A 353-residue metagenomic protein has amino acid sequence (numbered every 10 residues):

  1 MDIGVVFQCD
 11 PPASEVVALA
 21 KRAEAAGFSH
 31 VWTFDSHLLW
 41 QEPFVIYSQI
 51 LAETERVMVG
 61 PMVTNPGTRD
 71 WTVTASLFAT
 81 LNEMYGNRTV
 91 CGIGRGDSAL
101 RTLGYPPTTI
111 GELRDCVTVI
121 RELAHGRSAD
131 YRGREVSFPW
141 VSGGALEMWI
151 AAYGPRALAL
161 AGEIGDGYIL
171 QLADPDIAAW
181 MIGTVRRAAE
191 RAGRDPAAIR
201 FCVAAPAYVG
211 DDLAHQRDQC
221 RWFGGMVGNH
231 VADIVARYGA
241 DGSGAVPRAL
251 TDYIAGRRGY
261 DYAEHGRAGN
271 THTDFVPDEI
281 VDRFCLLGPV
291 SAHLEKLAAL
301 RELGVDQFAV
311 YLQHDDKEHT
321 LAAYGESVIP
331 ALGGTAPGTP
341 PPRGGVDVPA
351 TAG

Functional and structural regions predicted by a protein language model:
M1-M62, L146, P341-G353: N-terminal beta1-alpha1-beta2 module of alpha/beta enzyme domains
D2-S14, T64-T72, S142-Y153, A207-G210 (+1 more regions): Active-site mouth loops of central-metabolism enzymes
I3-F7, V31-T33, M58-M62, T89-I93 (+4 more regions): Hydrophobic faces of well-ordered beta-strands that scaffold small-molecule active sites in alpha/beta enzyme cores
P11-A23, L77, A152-L160, P289-A299: Short, acidic/polar
K21-A25, Y47-M58, F78-T89, G162 (+2 more regions): Acidic (Asp/Glu)-rich catalytic clusters
G27, I50, L81, I120 (+6 more regions): Conserved, mostly hydrophobic/aromatic
H30-E53, N65, D97-L100, L172-P175 (+1 more regions): Glycine-rich, proline-tolerant flexible connector loops at the mouths of alpha/beta enzymes
P106-F138, T184, A189-E302, G334-G353: An alpha-helical appendage that flanks or caps ligand/catalytic pockets
